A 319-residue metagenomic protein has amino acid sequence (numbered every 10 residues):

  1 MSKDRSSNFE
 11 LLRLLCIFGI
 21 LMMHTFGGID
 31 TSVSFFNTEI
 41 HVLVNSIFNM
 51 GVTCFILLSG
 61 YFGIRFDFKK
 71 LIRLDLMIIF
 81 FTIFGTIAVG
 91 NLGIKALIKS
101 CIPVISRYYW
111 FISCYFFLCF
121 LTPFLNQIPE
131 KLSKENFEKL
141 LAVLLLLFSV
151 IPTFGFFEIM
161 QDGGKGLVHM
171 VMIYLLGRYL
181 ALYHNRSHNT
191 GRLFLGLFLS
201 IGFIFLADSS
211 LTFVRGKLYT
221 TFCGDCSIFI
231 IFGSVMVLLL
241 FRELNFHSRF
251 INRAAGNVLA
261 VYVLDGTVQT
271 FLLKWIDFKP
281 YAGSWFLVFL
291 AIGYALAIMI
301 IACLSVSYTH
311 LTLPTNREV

Functional and structural regions predicted by a protein language model:
S2-L15: N-terminal membrane topogenic signal
C16, V42-I56, G63-C119, R192 (+3 more regions): Transmembrane alpha-helical segments and their boundary/interface "anchor" motifs in multi-pass integral membrane
F18-T25, F81-A88, V143-F156, F198-S210 (+1 more regions): Aromatic-anchored segments of alpha-helical transmembrane domains
N49-R65, F111-N126, F154-S187, C226-F246 (+1 more regions): Specific transmembrane alpha-helix
D67-K70, F120-L144, Y179-G196: Solvent-exposed interhelical
F84, A88, L121, L125 (+11 more regions): Alpha-helical membrane-inserting segments
F156, M160, L167-M170, S187-N252 (+3 more regions): Alpha-helical transmembrane segments and terminal signal-anchor/GPI-anchor hydrophobic tails, characterized by long
T309-T315: Conserved small/polar residues in nucleotide/adenosyl-binding loops
